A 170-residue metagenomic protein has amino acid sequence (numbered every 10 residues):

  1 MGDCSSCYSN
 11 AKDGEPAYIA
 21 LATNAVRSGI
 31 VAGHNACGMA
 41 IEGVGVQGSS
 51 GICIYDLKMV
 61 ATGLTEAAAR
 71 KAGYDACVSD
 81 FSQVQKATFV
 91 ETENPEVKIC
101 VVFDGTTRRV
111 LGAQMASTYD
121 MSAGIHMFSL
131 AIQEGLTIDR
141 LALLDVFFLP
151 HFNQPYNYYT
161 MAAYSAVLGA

Functional and structural regions predicted by a protein language model:
M1-E66, P150-A170: A conserved FAD-binding loop/helix module that cradles the flavin
A11, D56-T62, A72-A170: Flexible, glycine-rich terminal cap/loop adjacent to redox cofactors in electron-transfer oxidoreductases
A69: Active-site-adjacent helical/loop segments in soluble small-molecule enzymes
